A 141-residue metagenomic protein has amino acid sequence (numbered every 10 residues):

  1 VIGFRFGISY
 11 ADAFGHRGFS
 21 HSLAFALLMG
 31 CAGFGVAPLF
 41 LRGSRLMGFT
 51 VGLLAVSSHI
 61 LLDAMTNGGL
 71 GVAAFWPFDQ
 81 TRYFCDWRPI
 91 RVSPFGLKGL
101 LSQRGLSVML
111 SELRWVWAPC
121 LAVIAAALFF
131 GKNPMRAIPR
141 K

Functional and structural regions predicted by a protein language model:
V1-K141: N-terminal membrane-targeting hydrophobic helices
